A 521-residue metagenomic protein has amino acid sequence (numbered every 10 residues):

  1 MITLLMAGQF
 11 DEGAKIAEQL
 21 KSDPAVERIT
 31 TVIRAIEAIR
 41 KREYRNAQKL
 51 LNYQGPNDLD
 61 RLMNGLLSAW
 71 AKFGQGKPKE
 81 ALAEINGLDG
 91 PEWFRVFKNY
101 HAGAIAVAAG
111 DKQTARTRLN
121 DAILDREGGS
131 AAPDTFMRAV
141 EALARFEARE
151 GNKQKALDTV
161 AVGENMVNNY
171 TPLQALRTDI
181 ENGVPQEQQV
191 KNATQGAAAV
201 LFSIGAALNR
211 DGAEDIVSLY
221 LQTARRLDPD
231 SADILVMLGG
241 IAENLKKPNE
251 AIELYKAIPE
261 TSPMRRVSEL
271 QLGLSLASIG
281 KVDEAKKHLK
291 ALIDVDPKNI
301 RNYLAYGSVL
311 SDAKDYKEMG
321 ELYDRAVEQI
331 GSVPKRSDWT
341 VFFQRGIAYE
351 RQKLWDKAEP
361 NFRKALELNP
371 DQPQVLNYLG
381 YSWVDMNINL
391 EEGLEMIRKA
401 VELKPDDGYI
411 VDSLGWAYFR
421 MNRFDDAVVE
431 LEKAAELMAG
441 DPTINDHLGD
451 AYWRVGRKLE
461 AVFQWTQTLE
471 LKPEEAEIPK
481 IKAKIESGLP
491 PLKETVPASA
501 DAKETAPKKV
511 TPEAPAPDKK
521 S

Functional and structural regions predicted by a protein language model:
I2, I36, W70, A104 (+10 more regions): Residue-level recognition of tetratricopeptide repeat
L5, I39, F73, V107 (+9 more regions): Position-specific recognition of the canonical hydrophobic site in helix A of tetratricopeptide repeat
S22-P24, P56-D58, G90-P91, D125-G128 (+10 more regions): Structural marker of alpha-solenoid helical repeat scaffolds
T30, N64, K98, A132 (+11 more regions): TPR alpha-solenoid repeat register
I33, L67, H101, T135 (+11 more regions): Canonical tetratricopeptide repeat
G129-P133, V184-V200, S332-W339: TPR-adjacent "capping" and linker segments in tetratricopeptide-repeat scaffold/adaptor proteins
